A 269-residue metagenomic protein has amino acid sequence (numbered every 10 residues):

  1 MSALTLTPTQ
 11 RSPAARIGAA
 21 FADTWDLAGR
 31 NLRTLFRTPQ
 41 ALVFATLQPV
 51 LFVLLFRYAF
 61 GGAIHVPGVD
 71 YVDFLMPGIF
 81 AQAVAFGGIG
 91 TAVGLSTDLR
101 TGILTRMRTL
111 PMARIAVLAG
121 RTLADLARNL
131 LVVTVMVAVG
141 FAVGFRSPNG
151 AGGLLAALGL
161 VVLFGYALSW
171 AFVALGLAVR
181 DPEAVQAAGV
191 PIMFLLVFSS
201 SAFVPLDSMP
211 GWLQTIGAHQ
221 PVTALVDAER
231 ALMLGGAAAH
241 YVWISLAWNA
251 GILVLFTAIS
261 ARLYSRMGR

Functional and structural regions predicted by a protein language model:
S2-R11, V53-Y58, D227-R269: Alpha-helical transmembrane segments of multi-pass membrane transporters/translocases
L4-Q48: Aromatic- and glycine-rich beta-strand/loop motifs that create alpha-glucan
R11-A14, R37-A41, V84-I89, G120-R121 (+3 more regions): Short alpha-helical transmembrane interface motifs in multi-pass membrane proteins
L35, G88-M112, T122-D125: Transmembrane helix boundary and interhelical loop/hinge segments in multi-pass membrane proteins
P39, Y58-G68: Short, hydrophobic transmembrane alpha-helix segments
F52, F74-G94: Long, hydrophobic alpha-helical segments
H65-V66, R146-S147, V197-L255: Membrane-interfacial helix-loop-helix junctions in multi-pass membrane proteins
R114-F194, A237-A261: Alpha-helical transmembrane segments and their short interhelical loops
